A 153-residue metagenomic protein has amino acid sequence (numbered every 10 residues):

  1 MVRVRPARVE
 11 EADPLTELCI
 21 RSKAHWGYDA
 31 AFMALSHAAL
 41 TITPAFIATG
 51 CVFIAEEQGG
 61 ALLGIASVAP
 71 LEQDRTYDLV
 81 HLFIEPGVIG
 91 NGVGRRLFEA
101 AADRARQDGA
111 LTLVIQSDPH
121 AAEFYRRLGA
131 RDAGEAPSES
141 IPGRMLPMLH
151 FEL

Functional and structural regions predicted by a protein language model:
M1-R3: Extreme N-terminal starter segment of soluble prokaryotic enzymes
P6-G87, F98-E99, R104, D108 (+1 more regions): Acetyl-CoA-dependent GNAT
V9, D118-P119: Alpha-helix N-cap/helix-start capping motif
M33, P119-H120, E139: Conserved beta-strand edge residues that scaffold enzyme active sites
G92: Conserved G/P- and acidic residue-centered "switch" motifs that form tight phosphate/ATP-binding loops in soluble
A105-S117: Conserved GNAT acetyl-CoA-binding A-motif
V114-Q116, R131-M148: Conserved catalytic-core motifs of GNAT/GCN5-like acyltransferases
Y125: Conserved active-site tyrosine of GNAT-family acetyltransferases
